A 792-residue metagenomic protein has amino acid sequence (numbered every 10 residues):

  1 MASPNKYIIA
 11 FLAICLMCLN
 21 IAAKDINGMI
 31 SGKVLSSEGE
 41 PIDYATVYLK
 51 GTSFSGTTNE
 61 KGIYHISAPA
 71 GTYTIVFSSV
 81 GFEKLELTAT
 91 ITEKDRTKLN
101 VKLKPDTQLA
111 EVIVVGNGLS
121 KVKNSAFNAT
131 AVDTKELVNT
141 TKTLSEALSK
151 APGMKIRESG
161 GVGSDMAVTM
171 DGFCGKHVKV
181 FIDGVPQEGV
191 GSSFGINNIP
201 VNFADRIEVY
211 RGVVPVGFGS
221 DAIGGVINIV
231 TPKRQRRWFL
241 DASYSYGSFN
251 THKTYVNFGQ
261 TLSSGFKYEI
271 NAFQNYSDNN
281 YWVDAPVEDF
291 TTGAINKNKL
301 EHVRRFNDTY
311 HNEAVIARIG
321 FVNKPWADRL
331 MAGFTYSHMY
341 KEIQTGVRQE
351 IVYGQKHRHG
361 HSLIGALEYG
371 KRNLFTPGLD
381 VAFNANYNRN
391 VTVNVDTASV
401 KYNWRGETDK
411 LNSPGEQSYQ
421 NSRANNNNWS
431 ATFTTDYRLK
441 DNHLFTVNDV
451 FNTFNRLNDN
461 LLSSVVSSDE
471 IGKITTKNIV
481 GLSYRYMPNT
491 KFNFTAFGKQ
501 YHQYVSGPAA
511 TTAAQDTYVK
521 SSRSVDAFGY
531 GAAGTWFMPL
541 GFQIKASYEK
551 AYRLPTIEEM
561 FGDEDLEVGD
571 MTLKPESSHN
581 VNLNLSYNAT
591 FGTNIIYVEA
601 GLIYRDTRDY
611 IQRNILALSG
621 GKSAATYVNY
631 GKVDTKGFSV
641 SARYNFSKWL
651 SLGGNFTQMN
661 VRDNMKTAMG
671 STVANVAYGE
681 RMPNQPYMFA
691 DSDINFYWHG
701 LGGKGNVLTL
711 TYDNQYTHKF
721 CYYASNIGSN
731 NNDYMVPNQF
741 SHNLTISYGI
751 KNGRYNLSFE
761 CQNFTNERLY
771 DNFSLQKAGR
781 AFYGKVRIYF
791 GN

Functional and structural regions predicted by a protein language model:
L35-S37, T46-K50, S78-F82, T92 (+2 more regions): Short, acidic, small-residue-rich periplasmic hinge/interaction motif at the N-terminus of Gram-negative outer-membrane
H65, V185-G212: Short acidic/polar hinge/loop motifs at secondary-structure boundaries that mediate gating or recognition
A129, S145-P186: Extracytoplasmic beta-strand/coil segments of soluble accessory domains associated with Gram-negative outer-membrane
V201-D241: A beta-strand signature from Gram-negative outer-membrane beta-barrel systems, especially the internal plug domain
R236, S245, S263-R348: Periplasmic-side early beta-strands and strand-to-turn transitions of outer-membrane beta-barrels
I316-M339, R358-A514, V519-K520, S524-G531 (+5 more regions): Face-selective signature of the C-terminal outer-membrane beta-barrel domain
F537, I544-E549, R553, E576-K636: Membrane-embedded beta-barrel scaffold of Gram-negative outer-membrane proteins
Y597-D606, V628-C721: Gram-negative outer-membrane beta-barrel transporters
